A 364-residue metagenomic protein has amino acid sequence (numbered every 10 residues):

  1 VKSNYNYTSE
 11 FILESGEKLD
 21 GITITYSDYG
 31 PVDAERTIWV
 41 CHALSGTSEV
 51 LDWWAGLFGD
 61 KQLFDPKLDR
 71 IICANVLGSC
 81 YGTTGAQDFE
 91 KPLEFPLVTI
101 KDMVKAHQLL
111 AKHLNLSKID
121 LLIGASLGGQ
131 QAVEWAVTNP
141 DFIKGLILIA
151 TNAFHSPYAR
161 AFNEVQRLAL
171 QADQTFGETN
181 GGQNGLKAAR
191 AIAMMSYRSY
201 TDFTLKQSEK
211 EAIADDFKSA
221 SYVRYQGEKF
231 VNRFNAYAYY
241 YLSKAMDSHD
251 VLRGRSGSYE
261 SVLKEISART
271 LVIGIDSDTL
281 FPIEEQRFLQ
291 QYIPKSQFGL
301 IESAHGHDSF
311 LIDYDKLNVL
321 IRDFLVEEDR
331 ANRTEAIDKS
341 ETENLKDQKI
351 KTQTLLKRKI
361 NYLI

Functional and structural regions predicted by a protein language model:
S27-D88: N-terminal cap/lid subdomain of alpha/beta-hydrolase-fold enzymes
Q62-H113, E164-T175: Cap/lid segment of the alpha/beta-hydrolase catalytic domain
K118-P157: Conserved hydrolase catalytic core segment
F142-K144, L148-K229: Alpha/beta-hydrolase-fold enzymes
K229, M246-D250, D276-F281: Acidic catalytic loop of the alpha/beta-hydrolase fold
G254-Y259, A268, P282-Q291: Short alpha-helix in the alpha/beta-hydrolase fold that links the catalytic acid
I266, V272-G274: Short beta-strand/loop motif that positions the catalytic acidic residue of the alpha/beta-hydrolase fold
R287-F288, K295-I364: Catalytic active-site module of serine/aspartate enzymes centered on a nucleophile-bearing elbow/loop
